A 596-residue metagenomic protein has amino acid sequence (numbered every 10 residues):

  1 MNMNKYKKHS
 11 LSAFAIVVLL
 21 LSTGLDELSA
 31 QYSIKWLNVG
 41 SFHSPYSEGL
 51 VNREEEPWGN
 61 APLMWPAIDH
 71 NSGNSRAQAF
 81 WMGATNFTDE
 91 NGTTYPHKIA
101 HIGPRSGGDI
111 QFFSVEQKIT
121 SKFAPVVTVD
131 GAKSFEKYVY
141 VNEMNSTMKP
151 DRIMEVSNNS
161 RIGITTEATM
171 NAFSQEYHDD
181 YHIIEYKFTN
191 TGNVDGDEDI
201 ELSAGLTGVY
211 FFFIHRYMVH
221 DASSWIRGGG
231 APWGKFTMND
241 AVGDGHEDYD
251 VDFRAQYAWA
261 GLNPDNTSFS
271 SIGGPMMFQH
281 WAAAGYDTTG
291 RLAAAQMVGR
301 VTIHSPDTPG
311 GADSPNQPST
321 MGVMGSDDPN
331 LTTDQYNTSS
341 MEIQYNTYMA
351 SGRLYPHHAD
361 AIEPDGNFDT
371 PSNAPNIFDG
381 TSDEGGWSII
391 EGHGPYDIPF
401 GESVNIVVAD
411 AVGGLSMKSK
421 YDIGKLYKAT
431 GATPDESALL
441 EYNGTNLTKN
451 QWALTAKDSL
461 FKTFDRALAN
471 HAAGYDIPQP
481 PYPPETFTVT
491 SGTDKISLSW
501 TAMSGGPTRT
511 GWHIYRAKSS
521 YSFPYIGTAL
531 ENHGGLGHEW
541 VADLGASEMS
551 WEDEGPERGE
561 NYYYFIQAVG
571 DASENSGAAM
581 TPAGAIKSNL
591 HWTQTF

Functional and structural regions predicted by a protein language model:
N2-F14: Bacterial N-terminal signal peptides that target proteins for export
N2-N4, D26, T581: Position-driven detector of the extreme protein N-terminus
A13-D26: Bacterial N-terminal signal peptides
L28-F596: Extracellular/surface-associated beta-sandwich interaction domains
